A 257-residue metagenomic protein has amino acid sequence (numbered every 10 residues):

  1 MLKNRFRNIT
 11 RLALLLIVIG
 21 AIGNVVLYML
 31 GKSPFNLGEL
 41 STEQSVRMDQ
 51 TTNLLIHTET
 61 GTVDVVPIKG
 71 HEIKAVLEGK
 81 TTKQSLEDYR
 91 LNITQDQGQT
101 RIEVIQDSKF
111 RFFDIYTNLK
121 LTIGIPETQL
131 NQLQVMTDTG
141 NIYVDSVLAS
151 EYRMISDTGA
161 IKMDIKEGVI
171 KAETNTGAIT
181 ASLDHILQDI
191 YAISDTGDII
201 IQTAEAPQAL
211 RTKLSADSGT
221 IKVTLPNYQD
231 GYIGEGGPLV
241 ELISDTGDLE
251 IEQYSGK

Functional and structural regions predicted by a protein language model:
M1-F6: N-terminal Lys/Arg-rich, disordered targeting/topogenic segments
I9-L27: Hydrophobic membrane-insertion alpha-helices, especially the h-region of bacterial N-terminal signal peptides
V25-L40, Q44: Aromatic-capped interface at the extracytoplasmic side of an N-terminal signal-anchor transmembrane helix
L40-N53, T62-D64, G70, L86-G168 (+1 more regions): Right-handed parallel beta-helix
T60-T62, G79-T81, S108, T139 (+6 more regions): Beta-strand elements of well-folded, non-transmembrane domains
G70-K80: Short Gly/aromatic-enriched secondary-structure transition segments
Q84-L86, P207-Q208: A cross-taxa feature marking solvent-exposed loop/turn segments within ectodomains of secreted and single-pass membrane
D164-I165, V169-K257: Short, surface-exposed interaction patches in beta-rich subdomains that mediate adhesion/assembly near membranes
